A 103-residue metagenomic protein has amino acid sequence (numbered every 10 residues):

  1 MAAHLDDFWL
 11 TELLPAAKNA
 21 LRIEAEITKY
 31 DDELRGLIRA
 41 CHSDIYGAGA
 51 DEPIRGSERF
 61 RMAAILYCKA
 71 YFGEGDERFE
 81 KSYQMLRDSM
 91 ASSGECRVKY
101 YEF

Functional and structural regions predicted by a protein language model:
M1-F60, S92-F103: Conserved short "hinge" loops at termini or chain/domain junctions
R61-M62, L86: Alpha-helical structural signal
M62-G73: Short, hydrophobic/amphipathic alpha-helical patches that form generic packing surfaces within helical domains
F72-S92: C-terminal structural segments of small proteins and small subunits
